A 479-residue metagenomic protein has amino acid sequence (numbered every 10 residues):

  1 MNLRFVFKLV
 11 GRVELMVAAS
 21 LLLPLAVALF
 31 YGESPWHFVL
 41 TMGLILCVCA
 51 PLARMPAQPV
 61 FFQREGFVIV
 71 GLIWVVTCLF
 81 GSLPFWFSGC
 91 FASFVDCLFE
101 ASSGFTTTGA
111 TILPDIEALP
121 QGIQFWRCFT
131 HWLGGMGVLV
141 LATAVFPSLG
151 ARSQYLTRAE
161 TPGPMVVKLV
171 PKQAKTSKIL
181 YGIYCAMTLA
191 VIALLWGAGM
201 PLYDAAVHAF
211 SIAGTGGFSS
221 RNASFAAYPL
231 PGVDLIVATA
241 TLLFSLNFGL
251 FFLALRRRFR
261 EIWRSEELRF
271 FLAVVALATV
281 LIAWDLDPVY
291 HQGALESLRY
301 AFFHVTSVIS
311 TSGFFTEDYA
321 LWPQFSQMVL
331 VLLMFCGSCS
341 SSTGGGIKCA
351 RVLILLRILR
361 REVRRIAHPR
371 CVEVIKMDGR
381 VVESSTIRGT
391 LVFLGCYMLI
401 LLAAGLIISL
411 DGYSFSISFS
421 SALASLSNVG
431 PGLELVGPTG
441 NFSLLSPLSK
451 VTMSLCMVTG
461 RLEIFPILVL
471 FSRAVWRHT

Functional and structural regions predicted by a protein language model:
M1-T479: Membrane-proximal intracellular helices of multi-pass ion channels
